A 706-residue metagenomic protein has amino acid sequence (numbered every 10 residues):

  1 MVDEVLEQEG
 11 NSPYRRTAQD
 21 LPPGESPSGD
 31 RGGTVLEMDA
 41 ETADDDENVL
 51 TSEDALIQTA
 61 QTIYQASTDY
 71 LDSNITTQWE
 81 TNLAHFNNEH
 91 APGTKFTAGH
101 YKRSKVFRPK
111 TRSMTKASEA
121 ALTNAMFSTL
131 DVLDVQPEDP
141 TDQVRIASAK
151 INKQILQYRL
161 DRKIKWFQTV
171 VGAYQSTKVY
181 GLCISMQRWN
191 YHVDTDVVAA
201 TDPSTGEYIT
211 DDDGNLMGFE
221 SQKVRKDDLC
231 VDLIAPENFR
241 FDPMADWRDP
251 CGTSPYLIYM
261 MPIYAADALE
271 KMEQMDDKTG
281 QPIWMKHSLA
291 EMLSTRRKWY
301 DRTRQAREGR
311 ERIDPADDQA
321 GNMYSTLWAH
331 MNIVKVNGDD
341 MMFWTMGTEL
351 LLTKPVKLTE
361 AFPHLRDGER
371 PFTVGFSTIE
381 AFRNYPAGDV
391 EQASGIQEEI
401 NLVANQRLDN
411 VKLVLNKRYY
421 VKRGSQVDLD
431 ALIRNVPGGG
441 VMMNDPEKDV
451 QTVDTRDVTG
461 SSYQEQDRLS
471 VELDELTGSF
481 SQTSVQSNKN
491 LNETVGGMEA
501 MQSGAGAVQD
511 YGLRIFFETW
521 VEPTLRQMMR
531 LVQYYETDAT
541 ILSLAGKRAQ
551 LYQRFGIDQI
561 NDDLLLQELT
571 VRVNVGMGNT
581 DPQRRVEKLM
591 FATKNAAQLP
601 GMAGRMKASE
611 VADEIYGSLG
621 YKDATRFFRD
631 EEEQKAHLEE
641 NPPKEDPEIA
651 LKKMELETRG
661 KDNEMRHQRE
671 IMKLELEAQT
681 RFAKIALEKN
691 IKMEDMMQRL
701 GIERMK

Functional and structural regions predicted by a protein language model:
M1-F107, T129, Q143, Y158 (+13 more regions): C-terminal anchoring/interaction modules
K102-K116, L122-D139, Q143-I146, K150 (+2 more regions): Nucleic acid-processing catalytic cores of prokaryotic defense/repair systems
I164-A173: Phosphate-interacting basic helix/loop segments used at nucleotide- and nucleic-acid interfaces
Y256-Y259, M501: An internal, short helix-loop-strand segment that often contains or flanks glycine-aspartate motifs
P262-I263, A290: Extended, charged interaction scaffolds in large complex subunits
Q319, M323, N337-D340: Acidic, glycine-anchored loop motifs typical of Ca2+
Y324, W328, N332-V334: Disulfide-stabilized, glycosylated exoplasmic
